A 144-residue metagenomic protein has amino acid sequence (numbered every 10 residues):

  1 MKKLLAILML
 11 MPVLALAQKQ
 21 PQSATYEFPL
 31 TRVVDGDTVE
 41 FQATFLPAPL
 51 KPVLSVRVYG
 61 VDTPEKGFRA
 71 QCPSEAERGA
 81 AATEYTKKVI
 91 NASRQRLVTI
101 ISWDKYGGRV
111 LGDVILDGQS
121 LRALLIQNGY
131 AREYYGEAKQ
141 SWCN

Functional and structural regions predicted by a protein language model:
M1-L4: Positively charged n-region of N-terminal signal peptides that target proteins for export
A6-A17: Hydrophobic h-region of N-terminal signal peptides that target proteins for export in Gram-negative bacteria
A15-N144: Small beta-barrel nucleic-acid-binding modules, primarily SNase/OB-fold domains and secondarily Tudor-like barrels
